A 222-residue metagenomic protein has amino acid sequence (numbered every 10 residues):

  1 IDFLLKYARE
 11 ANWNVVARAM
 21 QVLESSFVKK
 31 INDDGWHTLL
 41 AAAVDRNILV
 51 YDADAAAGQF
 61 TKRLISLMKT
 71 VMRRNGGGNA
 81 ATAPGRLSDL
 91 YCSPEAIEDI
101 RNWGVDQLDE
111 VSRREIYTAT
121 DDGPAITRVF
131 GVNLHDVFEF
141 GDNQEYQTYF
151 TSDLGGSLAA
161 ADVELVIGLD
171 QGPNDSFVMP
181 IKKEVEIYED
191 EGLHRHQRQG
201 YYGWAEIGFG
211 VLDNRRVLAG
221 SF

Functional and structural regions predicted by a protein language model:
I1-N47, L90, L193-F209: Long, contiguous amphipathic alpha-helices that act as assembly "spine/axial" helices in icosahedral shell and virion
F3-K6, Q21, S26-K29, H37-L49 (+4 more regions): A broad "ordered helical/assembly scaffold" signature
L4-L5, I97, E164: Generic secondary-structure boundary/loop-capping signal
N12-N14, N32, N47, N75 (+6 more regions): Detector for Asparagine
A43-D122: Extended, solvent-exposed, turn-rich assembly/linker loops in the middle of proteins
W103-F222: Sequence/fold signature of self-assembling virion shell proteins
